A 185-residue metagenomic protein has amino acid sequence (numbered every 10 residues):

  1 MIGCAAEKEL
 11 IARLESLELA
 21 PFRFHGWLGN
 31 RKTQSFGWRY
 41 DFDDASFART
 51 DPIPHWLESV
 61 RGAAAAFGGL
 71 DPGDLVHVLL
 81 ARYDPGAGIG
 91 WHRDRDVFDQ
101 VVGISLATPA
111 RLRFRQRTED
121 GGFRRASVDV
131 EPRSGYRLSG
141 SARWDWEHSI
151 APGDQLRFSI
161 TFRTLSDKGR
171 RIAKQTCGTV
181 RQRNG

Functional and structural regions predicted by a protein language model:
M1-G185: Non-heme Fe(II) oxygenase metal-center motifs and adjacent flexible, charged/small-residue loops
